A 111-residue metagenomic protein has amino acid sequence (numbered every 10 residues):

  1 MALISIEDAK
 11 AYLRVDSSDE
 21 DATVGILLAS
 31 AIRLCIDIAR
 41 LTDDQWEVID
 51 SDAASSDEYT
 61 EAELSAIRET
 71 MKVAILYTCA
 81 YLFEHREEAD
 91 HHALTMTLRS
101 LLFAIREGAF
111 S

Functional and structural regions predicted by a protein language model:
M1-S111: Divalent metal-cofactor coordination and adjacent catalytic microenvironments
